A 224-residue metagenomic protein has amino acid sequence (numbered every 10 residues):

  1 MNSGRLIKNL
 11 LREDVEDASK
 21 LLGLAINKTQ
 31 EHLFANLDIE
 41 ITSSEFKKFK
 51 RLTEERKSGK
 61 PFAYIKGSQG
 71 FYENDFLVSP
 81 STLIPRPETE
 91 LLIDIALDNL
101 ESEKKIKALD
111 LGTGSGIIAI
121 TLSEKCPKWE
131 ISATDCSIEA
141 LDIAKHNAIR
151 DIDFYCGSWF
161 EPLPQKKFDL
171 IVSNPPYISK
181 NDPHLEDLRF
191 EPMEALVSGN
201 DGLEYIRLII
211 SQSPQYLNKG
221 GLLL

Functional and structural regions predicted by a protein language model:
M1-F34, D38-I39: Non-catalytic accessory regions of SAM-dependent methyltransferases
N2, E45, C136, D201 (+1 more regions): Soluble or luminal CAZymes and related metallo-dependent hydrolases
L21, N174, I209: Conserved RecA-like P-loop NTPase ATPase core
G23-D98: Conserved AdoMet
L77, D201-L224: Conserved Class I SAM-dependent methyltransferase catalytic core
L91-L185: Conserved SAM/SAH cofactor-binding pocket of Class I
A133, S198, L224: Conserved SAM-binding loop
P175-Y205: Mobile active-site "lid"/loop adjacent to the S-adenosyl-L-methionine
